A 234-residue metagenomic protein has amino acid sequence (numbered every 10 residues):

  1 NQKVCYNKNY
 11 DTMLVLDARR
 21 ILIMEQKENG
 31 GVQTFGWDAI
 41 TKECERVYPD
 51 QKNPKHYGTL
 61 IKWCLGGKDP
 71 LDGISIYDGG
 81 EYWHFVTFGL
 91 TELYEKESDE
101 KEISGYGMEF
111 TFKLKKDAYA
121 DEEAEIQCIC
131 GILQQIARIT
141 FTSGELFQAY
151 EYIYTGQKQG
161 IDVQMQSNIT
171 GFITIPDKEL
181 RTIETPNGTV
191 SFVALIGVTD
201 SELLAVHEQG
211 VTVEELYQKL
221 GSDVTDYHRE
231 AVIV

Functional and structural regions predicted by a protein language model:
Y6-N7, T12-V15, R20: Short, positively charged and aromatic/hydrophobic N-terminal segments
L16-Y106, F110-V234: Acidic, proline/glycine-rich low-complexity IDRs
